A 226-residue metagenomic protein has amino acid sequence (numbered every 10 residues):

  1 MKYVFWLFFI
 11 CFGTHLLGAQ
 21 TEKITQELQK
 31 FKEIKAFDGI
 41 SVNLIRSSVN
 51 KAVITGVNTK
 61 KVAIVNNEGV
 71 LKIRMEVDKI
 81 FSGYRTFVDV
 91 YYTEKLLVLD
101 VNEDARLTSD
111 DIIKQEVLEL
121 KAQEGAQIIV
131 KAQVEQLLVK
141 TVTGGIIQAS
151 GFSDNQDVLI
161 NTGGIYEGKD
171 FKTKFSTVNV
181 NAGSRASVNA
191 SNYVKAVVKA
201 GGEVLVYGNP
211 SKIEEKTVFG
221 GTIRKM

Functional and structural regions predicted by a protein language model:
M1-M226: Intrinsically disordered, low-complexity terminal regions
